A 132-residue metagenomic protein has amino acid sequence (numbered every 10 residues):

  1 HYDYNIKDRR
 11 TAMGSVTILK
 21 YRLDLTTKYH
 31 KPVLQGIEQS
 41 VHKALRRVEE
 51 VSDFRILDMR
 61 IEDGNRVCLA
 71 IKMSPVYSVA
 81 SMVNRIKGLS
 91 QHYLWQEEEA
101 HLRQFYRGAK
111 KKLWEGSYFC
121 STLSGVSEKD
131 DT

Functional and structural regions predicted by a protein language model:
H1-T132: Basic nucleic-acid-binding interfaces
